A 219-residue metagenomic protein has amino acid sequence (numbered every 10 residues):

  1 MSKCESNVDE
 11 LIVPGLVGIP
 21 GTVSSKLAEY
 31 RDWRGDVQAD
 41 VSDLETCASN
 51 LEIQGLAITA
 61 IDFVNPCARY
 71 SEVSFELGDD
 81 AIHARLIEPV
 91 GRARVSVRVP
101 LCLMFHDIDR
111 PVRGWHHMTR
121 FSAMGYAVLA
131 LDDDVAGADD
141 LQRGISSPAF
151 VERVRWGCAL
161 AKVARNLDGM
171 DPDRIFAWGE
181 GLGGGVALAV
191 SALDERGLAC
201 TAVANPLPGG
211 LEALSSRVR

Functional and structural regions predicted by a protein language model:
K3-A68: Catalytic-loop region of hydrolases
C47-V97: N-terminal cap/lid segment of alpha/beta-hydrolase-fold proteins
V97, Q142-G181: Gly/Ser-rich "nucleophile elbow"/oxyanion-hole loop immediately N-terminal to the catalytic nucleophile in hydrolases
V99, F105-R110: Active-site glycine-rich loops that stabilize anionic/oxyanionic intermediates across multiple enzyme folds
I108-R155, A213-S216: Cap/lid segment of the alpha/beta-hydrolase catalytic domain
H116, V163, A189-L193: Active-site signature of alpha/beta-hydrolase-fold catalytic machinery across serine- and Asp/Cys-nucleophile hydrolases
V186-R219: Hydrolase active-site cap/lid region
